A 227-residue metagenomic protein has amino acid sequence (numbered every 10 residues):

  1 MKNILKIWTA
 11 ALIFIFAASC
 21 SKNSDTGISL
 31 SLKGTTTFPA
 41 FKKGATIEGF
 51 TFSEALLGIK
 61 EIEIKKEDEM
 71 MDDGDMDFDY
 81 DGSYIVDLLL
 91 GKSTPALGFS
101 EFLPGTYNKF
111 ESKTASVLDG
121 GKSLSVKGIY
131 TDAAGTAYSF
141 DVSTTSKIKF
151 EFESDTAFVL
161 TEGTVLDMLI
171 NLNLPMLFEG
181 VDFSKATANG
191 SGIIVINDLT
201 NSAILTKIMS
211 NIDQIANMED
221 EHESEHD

Functional and structural regions predicted by a protein language model:
M1-T9: Bacterial N-terminal signal peptides that target proteins for export
A11-F14: Short, linear, compositionally biased motifs with a strong N-terminal bias
F16-S19: C-terminal motif of bacterial Sec signal peptides marking the signal peptidase cleavage site
S21-D227: A short, solvent-exposed, low-complexity linear motif enriched for acidic/polar residues with Pro/Gly/Ser/Thr
